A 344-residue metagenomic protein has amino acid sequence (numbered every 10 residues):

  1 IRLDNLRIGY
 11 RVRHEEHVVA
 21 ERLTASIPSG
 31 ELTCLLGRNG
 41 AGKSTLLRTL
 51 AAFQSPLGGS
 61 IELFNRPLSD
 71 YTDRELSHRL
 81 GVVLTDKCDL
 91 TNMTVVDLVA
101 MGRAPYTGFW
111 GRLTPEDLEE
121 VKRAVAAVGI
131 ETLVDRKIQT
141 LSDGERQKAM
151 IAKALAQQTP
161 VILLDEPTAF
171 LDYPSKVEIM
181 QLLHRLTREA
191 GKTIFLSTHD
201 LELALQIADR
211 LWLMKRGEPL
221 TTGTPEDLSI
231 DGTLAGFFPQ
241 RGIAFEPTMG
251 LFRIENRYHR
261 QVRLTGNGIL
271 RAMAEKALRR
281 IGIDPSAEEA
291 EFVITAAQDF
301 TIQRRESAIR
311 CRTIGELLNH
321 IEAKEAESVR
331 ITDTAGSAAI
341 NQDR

Functional and structural regions predicted by a protein language model:
I1, A20-E21: Conserved structural motif at the start of ABC-family nucleotide-binding domains
L36-R38: The feature captures the beta-strand-to-loop junction immediately N-terminal to the Walker
A51: Helix-to-loop junction immediately C-terminal to a conserved catalytic motif
G59-P67, L76: Conserved ABC transporter NBD signature motif
P115-L133: Conserved ABC ATPase "signature" region
K137-L141, E145: Conserved ABC ATPase signature
I162-D165: Catalytic Walker B motif of ABC-type/P-loop ATPase nucleotide-binding domains
